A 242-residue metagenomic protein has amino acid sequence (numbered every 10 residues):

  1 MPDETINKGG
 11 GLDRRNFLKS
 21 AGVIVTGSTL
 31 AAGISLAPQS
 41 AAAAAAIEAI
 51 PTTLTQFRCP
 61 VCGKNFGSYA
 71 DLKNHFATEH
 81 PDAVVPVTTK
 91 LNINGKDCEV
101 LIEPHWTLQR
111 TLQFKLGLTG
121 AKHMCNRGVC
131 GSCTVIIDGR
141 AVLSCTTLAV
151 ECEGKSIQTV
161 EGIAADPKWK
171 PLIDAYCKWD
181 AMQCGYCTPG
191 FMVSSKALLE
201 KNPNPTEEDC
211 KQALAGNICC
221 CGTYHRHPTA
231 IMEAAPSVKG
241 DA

Functional and structural regions predicted by a protein language model:
M1-N16, Q39, T53: N-terminal secretory signal peptides
D13-I34: N-terminal export leaders
G33-E99, D241-A242: C-terminal segment of N-terminal export signals and the immediately downstream linker at the start of the mature
L54, P86, C125, W179 (+1 more regions): Flanking scaffold residues of small Cys/His-coordinated metal-binding clusters
R58, M124, V129, A141-S144 (+2 more regions): The −1 position to Zn-ligating cysteines in a subset of zinc-ribbon hairpins
V61, S132, Y186: Short, cysteine/histidine-rich loop/knuckle motifs that typically chelate Zn2+
E103-T119, T146-A242: Ferredoxin-type iron-sulfur electron-transfer modules in oxidoreductases and energy-metabolism complexes
